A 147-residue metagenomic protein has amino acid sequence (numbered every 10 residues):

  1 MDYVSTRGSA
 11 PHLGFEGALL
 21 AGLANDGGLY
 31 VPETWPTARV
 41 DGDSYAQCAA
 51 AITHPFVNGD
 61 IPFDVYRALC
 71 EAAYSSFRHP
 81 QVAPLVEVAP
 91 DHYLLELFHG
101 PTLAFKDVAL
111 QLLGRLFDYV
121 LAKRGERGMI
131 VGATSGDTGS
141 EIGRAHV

Functional and structural regions predicted by a protein language model:
M1-R144: PLP-dependent amino-acid enzyme catalytic core
